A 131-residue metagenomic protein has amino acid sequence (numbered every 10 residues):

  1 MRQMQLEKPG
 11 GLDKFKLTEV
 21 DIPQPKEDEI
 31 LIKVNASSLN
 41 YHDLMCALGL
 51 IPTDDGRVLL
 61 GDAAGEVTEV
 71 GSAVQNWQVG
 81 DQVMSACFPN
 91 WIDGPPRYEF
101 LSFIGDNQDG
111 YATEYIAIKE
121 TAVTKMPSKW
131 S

Functional and structural regions predicted by a protein language model:
M1-M4: Short structural boundary motif marking the start of a folded domain
E7: Short beta-strand/turn micro-motifs composed of small residues that flank or help shape donor/cofactor-binding pockets
G11-F15, Y41-D43: Short N-terminal binding/cap micro-motifs at the start of the first secondary-structure element
L17-E19, Y115: Well-ordered beta-strand positions in beta-sheet-rich domains
D21-S37, A47-I92, N107-G110, A122 (+1 more regions): Glycine-rich beta-strand-centered segment in the early N-terminal region that forms part of a ligand/cofactor-binding
H42, N90-P95: A short beta-to-alpha transition loop/helix N-cap that caps and shapes the active-site region
P95-D109: Short, compositionally biased
Y115-V123: A short glycine-rich beta-alpha junction/loop motif
